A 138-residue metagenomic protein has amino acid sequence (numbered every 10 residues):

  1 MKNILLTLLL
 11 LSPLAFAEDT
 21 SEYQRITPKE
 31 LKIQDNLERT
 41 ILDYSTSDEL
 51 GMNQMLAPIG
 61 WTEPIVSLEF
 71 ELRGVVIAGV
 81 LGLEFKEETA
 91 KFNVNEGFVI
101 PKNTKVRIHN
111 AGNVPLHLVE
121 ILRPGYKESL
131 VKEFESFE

Functional and structural regions predicted by a protein language model:
I4-P13: Sec-dependent N-terminal signal peptides
F16-G51, L130-E138: A short, N-terminal "cap"/entry segment at the start of jelly-roll beta-barrel domains of the cupin/DSBH fold
S47, K102-E128: Ligand-binding loop in jelly-roll beta-barrel domains
G51-L68: Conserved short histidine dyad/triad with adjacent acidic residue
T62-E63, G82, F98, K102-I108: Histidine-centered metal-chelating micro-motifs
F70-L81: Glycine- and acidic-residue-biased ligand/ion/polar-headgroup-sensing regions
E88-K102: Short acidic-glycine-tyrosine-enriched beta hairpin
